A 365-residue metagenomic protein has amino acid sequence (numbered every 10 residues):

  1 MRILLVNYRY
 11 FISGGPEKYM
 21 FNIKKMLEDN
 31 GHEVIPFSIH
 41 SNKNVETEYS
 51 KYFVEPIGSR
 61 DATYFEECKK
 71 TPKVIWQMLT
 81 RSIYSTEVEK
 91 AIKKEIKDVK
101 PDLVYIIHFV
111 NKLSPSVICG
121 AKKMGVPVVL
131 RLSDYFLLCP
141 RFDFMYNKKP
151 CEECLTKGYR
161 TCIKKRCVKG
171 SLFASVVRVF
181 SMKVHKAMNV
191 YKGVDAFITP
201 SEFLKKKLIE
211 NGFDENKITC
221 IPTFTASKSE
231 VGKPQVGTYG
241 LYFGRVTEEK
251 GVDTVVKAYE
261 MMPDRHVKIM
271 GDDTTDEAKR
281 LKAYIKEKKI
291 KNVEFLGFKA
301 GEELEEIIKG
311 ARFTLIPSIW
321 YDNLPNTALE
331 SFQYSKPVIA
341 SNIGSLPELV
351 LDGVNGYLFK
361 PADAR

Functional and structural regions predicted by a protein language model:
M1-Y49, M124-P127, E260: N-terminal subdomain of nucleotide-sugar transferases
K18, R245-M261: A conserved mid-protein helix/loop that constitutes part of the nucleotide-sugar donor-binding site
D29-V99, L103: A conserved catalytic-core segment of Leloir-type glycosyltransferases
L137, L155-E230: Donor nucleotide-sugar binding/catalytic pocket of nucleotide-sugar-dependent glycosyltransferases
K279-E302: Nucleotide-activated donor-binding/catalytic signature segment of Leloir-type glycosyltransferases, i.e., the conserved
E305, N323, A328-Q333, P347-E348 (+1 more regions): Short alpha-helical segment that forms part of, or immediately flanks, the ligand-binding pocket in carbohydrate-active
K309-N323, K336: Acidic donor-binding loop of glycosyltransferase active sites
D352-G353, Y357-D363: Conserved acidic donor-binding segment of nucleotide-sugar-dependent glycosyltransferases
